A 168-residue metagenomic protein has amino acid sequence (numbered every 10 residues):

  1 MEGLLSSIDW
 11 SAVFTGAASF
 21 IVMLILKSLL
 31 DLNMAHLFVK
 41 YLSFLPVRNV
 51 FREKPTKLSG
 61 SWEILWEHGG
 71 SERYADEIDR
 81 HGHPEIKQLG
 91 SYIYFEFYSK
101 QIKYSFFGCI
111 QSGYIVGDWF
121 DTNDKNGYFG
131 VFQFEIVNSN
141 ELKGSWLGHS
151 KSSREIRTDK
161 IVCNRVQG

Functional and structural regions predicted by a protein language model:
M1-S61, E67-G69, V166-G168: Amphipathic/hydrophobic helical signal segments and adjacent flexible N-terminal regions that mediate secretion
P46-G168: Central antiparallel beta-sheet cores of small beta-barrel/beta-sandwich binding domains
